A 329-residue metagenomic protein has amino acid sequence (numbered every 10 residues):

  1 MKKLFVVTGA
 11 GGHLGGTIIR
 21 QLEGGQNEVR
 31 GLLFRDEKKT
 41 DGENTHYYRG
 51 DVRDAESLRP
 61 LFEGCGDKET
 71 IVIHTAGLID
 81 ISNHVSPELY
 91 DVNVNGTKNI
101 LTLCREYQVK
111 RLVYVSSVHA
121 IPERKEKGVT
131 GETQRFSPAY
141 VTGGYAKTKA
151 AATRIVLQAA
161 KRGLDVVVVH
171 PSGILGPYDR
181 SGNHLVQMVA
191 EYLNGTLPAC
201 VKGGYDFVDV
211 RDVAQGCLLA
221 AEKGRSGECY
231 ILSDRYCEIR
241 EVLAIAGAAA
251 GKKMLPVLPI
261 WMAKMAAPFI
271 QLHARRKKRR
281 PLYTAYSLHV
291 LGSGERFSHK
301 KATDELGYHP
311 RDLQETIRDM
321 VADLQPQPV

Functional and structural regions predicted by a protein language model:
L4-G25: N-terminal Rossmann NAD(P)H-binding glycine-rich loop of SDR-like oxidoreductase domains
D41, T45, R49-N95, L103: NAD(P)H-binding glycine-rich loop region in Rossmannoid oxidoreductase-like domains and their noncatalytic homologs
I81, V118-G128, I174-N183: Conserved catalytic-site region of short-chain dehydrogenase/reductase
N95-G144: Conserved Rossmann-fold NAD(P)-dependent oxidoreductase catalytic core, especially the SDR/UDP-sugar
T142-V167: Active-site Tyr-X1-5-Lys
A151, H184, V201-E222, E228: Substrate-positioning beta->alpha
D165-V168, S172-Y205: NAD(P)-dependent short-chain dehydrogenase/reductase
G216-L282, H299, D304, L313-V329: Mid/C-terminal beta-alpha module of Rossmann-like enzyme folds, strongest in SDR-family dehydrogenases/epimerases
